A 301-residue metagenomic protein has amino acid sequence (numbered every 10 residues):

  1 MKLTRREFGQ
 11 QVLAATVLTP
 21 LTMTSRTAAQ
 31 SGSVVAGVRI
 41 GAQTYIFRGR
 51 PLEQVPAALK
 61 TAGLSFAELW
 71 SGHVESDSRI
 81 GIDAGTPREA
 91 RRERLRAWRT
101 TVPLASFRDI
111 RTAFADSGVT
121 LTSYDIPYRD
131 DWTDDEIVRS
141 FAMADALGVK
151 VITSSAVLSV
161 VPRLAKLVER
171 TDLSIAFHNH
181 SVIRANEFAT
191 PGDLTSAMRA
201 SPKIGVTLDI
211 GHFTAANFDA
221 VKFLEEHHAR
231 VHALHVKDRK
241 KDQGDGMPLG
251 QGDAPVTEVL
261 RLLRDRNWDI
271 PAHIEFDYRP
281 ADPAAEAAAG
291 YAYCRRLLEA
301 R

Functional and structural regions predicted by a protein language model:
K2-T44, R48-S65, S76-I80, F188-P191 (+2 more regions): Histidine-acidic metal/acid-base catalytic patches
V12-L13, P20-L21, G32, A113-L208 (+3 more regions): Active-site acidic/histidine proton-transfer and metal-coordination neighborhood in alpha/beta enzyme cores
S31-V35, A57-T61, R79-R88, T100-L121 (+5 more regions): Acidic (Asp/Glu)-rich catalytic clusters
I46, L95-T101, D125, K150 (+1 more regions): The substrate-binding groove and active-site-proximal loops of carbohydrate-active enzymes, especially glycoside
I46, W70-S71, D125, N179: Residue-level recognition of beta-strand->loop/alpha-helix junctions
A67-L69, T122-S123, T153, H235 (+1 more regions): Structural recognition of the beta-strand scaffold that forms the well-ordered cores of secreted hydrolase catalytic
G72, R129, V157, H180 (+2 more regions): Flexible loop residues that form catalytic and substrate-binding hotspots at small-molecule/glycan-binding clefts
G72-D77, R96: Short active-site-proximal "capping" loops at secondary-structure junctions
